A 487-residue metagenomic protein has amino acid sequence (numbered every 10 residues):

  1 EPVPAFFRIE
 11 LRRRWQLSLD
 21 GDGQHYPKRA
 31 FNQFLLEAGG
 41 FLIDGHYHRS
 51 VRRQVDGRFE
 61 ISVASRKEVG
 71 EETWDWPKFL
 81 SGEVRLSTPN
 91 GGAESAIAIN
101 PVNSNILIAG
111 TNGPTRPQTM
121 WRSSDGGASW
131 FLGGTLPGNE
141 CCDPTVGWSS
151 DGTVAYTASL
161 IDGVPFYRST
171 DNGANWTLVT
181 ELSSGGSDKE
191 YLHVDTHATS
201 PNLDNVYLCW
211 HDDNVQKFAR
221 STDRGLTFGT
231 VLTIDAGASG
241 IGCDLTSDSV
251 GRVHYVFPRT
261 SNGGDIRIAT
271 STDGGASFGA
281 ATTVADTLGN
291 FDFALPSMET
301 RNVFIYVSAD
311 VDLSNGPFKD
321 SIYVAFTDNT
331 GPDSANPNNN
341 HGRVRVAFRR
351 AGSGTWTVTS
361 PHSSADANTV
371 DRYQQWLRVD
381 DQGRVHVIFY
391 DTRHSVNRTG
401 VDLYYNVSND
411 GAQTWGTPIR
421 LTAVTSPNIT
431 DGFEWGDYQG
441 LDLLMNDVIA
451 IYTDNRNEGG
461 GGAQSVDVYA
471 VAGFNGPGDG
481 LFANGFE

Functional and structural regions predicted by a protein language model:
P2-G480, F486: C-terminal PAP-associated
